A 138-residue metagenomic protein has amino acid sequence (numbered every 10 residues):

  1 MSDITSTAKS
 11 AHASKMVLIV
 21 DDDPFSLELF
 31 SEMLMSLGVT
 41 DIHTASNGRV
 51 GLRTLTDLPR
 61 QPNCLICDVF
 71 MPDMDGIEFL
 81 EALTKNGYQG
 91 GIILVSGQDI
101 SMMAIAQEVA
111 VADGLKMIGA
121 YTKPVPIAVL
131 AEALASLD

Functional and structural regions predicted by a protein language model:
M1-L18, S31, K116, P126-D138: Non-catalytic signal-transmission and effector/linker regions of two-component phosphorelay proteins
D21, D68: Active-site residues of response regulator receiver
D22, T44-R53, G76: Helix N-cap/capping motif at the beta->alpha junctions
P24-H43: Two-component/phosphorelay signaling modules centered on CheY-like receiver
P59-I66, I93: Active-site beta3 strand of CheY-like receiver
M71: Receiver (REC) domain active-site loop signature in two-component systems and cognate sites in sensor histidine kinases
E78, K85, Q89, Q98-A120: Alpha4 helix (beta4-alpha4-beta5 surface) of REC/receiver domains from two-component response regulators
K123: A Lys-centered signature of the CheY-like receiver
